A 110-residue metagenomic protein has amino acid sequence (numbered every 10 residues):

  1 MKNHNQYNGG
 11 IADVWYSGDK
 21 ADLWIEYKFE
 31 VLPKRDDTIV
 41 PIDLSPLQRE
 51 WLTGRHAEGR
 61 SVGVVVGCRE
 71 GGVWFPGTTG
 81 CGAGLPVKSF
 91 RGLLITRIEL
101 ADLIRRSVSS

Functional and structural regions predicted by a protein language model:
M1-K20: Active-site metal-binding core of divalent-cation-utilizing nuclease and nuclease-like domains
N3-N5, K28-E30, G67: Histidine- and/or cysteine-centered catalytic micro-motif in compact active-site loops
Q6-G10, G71-G72, I95, L100: A short acidic, often aromatic-flanked loop/helix-cap motif at beta-alpha or helix-coil junctions that lines enzyme
G10, D22, F29, E50 (+1 more regions): Phosphate/NTP-binding elements of NTP-utilizing enzymes
V14-Y16, K20-P33: Conserved catalytic cores of phosphodiester-cleaving nucleases, focusing on short active-site segments
E30-W51: Mg2+/Mn2+-dependent nuclease catalytic core
T53-G82: Nucleic-acid nuclease catalytic cores
K88-S110: Charged phosphate-binding loop/patch that engages nucleotide di/tri-phosphates or the phosphate backbone of nucleic
